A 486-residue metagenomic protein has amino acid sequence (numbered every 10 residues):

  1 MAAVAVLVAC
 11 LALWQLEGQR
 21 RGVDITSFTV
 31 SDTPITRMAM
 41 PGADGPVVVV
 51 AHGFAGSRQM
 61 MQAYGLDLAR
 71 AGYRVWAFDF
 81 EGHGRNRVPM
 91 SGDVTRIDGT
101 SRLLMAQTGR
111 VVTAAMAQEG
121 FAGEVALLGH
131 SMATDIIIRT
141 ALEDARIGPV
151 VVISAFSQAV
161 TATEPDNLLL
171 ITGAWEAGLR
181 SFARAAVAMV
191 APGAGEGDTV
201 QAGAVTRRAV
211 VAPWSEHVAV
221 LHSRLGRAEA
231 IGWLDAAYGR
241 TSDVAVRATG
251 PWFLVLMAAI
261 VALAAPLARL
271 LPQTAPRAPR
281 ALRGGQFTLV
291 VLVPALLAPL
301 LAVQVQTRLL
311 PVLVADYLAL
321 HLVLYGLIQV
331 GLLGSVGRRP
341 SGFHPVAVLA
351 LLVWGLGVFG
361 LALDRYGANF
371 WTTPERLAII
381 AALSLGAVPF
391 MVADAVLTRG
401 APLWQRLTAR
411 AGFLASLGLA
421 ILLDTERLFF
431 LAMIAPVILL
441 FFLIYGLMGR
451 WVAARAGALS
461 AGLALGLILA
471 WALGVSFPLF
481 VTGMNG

Functional and structural regions predicted by a protein language model:
M1-L13: Hydrophobic membrane-insertion alpha-helices, especially the h-region of bacterial N-terminal signal peptides
L11-Q15, L263-L270, L300, L447 (+1 more regions): Hydrophobic membrane-targeting alpha-helices
A12-S27, S476-G486: Hydrophobic alpha-helical transmembrane segments in integral membrane proteins
E17-R20, L271-T274, R450-L459: Membrane-interface capping segments at transmembrane-helix boundaries
Q19-A245: Soluble extramembrane regions of membrane proteins in the secretory/endomembrane system
S242-V255: Juxtamembrane/start-of-transmembrane alpha-helix segments at the extracytoplasmic/lumenal side of membrane anchors
L254, A258-P294: Juxtamembrane interface at the cytosolic side of transmembrane helices
Q286, V290-G486: Alpha-helical transmembrane segments of integral membrane proteins
